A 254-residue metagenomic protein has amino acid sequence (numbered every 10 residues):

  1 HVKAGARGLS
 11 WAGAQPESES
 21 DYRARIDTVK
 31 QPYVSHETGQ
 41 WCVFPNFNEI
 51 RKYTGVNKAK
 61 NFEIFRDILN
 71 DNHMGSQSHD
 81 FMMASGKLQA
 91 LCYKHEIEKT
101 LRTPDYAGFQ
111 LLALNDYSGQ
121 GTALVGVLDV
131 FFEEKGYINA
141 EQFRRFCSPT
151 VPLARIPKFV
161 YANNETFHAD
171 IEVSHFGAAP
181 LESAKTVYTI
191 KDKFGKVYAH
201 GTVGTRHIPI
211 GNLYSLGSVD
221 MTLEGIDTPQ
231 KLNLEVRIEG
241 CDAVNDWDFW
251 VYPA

Functional and structural regions predicted by a protein language model:
H1-L128: Substrate-binding/catalytic cleft of secreted carbohydrate-active enzymes, primarily glycoside hydrolases
S20-A24, E96-T100, I156-K158, S174-G177 (+1 more regions): Generic recognition of flexible, low-complexity loop/linker segments
F44, Y117-G119, A179, K196 (+1 more regions): Residue-level signal for secondary-structure boundary sites
Q89, Y93, R102, G136 (+3 more regions): Active-site-proximal structural scaffolding
L111-G177: Aromatic-rich peripheral "rim/lid" segments of glycoside hydrolase catalytic domains that contact and position glycan
N164-R206, L216-T222, P229-E239: Beta-strand-rich binding/interaction modules
G204-H207, C241-A254: Short beta-strand elements
P209-G211: Low-complexity, small/polar and acidic-rich linker and loop segments
